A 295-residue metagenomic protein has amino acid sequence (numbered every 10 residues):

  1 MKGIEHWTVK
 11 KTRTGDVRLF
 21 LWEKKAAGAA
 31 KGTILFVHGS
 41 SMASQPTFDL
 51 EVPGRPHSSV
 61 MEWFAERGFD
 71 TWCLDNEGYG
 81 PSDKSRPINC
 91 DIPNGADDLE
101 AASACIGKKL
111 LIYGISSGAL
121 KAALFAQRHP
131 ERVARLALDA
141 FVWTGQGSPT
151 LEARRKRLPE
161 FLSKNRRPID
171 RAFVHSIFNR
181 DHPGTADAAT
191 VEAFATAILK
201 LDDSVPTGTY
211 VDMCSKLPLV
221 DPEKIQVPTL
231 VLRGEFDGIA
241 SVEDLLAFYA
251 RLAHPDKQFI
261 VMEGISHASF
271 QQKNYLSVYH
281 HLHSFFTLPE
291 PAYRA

Functional and structural regions predicted by a protein language model:
M1-G28: N-terminal cap/lid segment of alpha/beta-hydrolase-fold proteins
G28-F69: Short, surface-exposed "cap/lid" segments of acyl-processing enzymes
Q45-P46, W72-C90, H267: Glycine-rich "HGGG/HGxG" loop immediately N-terminal to the catalytic nucleophile of the alpha/beta-hydrolase
N94-L110: Conserved acidic catalytic loop of the alpha/beta-hydrolase fold
K108-G145: Conserved hydrolase catalytic core segment
L151-L232: Alpha/beta-hydrolase
G238-D244: Conserved alpha/beta-hydrolase "acid-adjacent" motif
I265-L276: Catalytic histidine-centered segment of alpha/beta-hydrolase-like enzymes
